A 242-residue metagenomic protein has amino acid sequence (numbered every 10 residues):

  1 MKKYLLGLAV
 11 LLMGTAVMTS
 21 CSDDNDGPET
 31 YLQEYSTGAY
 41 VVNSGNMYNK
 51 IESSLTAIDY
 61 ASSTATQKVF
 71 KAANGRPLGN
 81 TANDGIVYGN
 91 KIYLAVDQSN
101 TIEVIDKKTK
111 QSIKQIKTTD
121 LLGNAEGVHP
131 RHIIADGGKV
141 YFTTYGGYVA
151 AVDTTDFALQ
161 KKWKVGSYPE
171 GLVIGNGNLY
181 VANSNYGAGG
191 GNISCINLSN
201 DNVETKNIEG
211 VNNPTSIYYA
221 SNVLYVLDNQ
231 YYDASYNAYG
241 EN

Functional and structural regions predicted by a protein language model:
Y4-G7, S22-N242: Predominantly soluble domains enriched in secretory-pathway, periplasmic, or organellar proteins
L11-L12: Repetitive helical segments and hydrophobic/amphipathic motifs
A16-S20: C-terminal motif of bacterial Sec signal peptides marking the signal peptidase cleavage site
